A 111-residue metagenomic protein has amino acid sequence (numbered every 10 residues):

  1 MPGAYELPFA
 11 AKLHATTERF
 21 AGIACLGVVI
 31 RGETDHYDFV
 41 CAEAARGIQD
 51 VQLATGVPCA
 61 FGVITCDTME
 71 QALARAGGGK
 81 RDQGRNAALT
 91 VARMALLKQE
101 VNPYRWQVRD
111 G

Functional and structural regions predicted by a protein language model:
M1-Y5: Short beta->alpha junction loops
E6-G47, Q52: Glycine-rich phosphate-binding loop
Y37, A42-G111: C-terminal binding/interaction regions
